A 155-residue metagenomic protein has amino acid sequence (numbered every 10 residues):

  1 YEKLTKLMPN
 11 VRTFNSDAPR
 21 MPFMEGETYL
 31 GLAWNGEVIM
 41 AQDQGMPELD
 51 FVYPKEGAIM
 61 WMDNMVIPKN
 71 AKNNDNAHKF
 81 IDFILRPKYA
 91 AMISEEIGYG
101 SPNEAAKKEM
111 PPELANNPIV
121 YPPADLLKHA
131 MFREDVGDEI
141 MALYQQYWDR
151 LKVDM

Functional and structural regions predicted by a protein language model:
Y1, T5, R20, M24 (+5 more regions): Non-transmembrane alpha-helical segments in soluble domains of secreted/periplasmic/extracellular proteins
Y1-K6, A115-N116, F132-E134: Short, solvent-exposed loop/beta-turn-alpha elements that line the ligand-binding surface or hinge of extracytoplasmic
Y1-P54: Ligand-binding pocket segment of bilobal, Venus flytrap-like solute-binding proteins
M8-V11, E27, Q42-G45, K69 (+3 more regions): Sec/Tat-exported extracytoplasmic proteins
P47-I59, P68-A71: Short beta-strand->loop
D63-M65: Short amphipathic alpha-helical segments
P68-K128: Mature extracytoplasmic/periplasmic domains
A124-M155: Conserved C-terminal helix/tail region of periplasmic/extracytoplasmic solute-binding proteins
